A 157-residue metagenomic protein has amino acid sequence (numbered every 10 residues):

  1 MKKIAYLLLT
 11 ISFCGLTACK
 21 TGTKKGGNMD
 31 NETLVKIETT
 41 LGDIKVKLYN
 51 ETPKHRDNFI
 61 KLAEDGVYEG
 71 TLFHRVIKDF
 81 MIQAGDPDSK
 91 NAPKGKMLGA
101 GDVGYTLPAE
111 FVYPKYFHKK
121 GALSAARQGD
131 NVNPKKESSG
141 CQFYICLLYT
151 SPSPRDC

Functional and structural regions predicted by a protein language model:
K2-L7: Sec-dependent signal peptide recognition, specifically the positively charged N-region followed immediately by
L8-G15: Bacterial N-terminal signal peptides
L16-R155: Cyclophilin-like peptidyl-prolyl cis-trans isomerases
